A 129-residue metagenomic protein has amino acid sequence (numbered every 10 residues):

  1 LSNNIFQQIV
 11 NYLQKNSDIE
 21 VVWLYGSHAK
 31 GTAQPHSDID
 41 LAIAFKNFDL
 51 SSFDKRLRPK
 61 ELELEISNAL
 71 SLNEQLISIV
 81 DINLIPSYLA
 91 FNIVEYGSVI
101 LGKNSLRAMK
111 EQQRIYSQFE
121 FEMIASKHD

Functional and structural regions predicted by a protein language model:
L1-V21, K30-P35, S52-D129: Catalytic core of pol beta-like nucleotidyltransferases
S37-I39: Short, conserved active-site loops that position catalytic residues or coordinate cofactors/metal ions across diverse
A42-K46: Short hydrophobic/aromatic beta-strand micro-patches that form the beta-sheet surface supporting nucleotide- or nucleic
D49: Short acidic, S/G/P-rich loop/turn micro-motifs used as interaction or catalytic elements
